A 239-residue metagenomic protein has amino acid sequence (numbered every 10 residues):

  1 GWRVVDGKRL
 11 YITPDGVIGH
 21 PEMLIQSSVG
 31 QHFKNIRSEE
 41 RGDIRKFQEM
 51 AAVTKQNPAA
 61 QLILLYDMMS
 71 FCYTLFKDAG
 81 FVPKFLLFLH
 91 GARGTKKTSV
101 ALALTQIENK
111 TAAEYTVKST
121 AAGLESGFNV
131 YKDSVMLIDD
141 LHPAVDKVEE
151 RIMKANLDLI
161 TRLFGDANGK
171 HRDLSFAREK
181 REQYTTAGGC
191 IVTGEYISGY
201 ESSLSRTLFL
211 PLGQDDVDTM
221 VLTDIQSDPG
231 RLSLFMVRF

Functional and structural regions predicted by a protein language model:
G1-F239: Phosphate-handling catalytic cores of nucleic-acid transaction enzymes
